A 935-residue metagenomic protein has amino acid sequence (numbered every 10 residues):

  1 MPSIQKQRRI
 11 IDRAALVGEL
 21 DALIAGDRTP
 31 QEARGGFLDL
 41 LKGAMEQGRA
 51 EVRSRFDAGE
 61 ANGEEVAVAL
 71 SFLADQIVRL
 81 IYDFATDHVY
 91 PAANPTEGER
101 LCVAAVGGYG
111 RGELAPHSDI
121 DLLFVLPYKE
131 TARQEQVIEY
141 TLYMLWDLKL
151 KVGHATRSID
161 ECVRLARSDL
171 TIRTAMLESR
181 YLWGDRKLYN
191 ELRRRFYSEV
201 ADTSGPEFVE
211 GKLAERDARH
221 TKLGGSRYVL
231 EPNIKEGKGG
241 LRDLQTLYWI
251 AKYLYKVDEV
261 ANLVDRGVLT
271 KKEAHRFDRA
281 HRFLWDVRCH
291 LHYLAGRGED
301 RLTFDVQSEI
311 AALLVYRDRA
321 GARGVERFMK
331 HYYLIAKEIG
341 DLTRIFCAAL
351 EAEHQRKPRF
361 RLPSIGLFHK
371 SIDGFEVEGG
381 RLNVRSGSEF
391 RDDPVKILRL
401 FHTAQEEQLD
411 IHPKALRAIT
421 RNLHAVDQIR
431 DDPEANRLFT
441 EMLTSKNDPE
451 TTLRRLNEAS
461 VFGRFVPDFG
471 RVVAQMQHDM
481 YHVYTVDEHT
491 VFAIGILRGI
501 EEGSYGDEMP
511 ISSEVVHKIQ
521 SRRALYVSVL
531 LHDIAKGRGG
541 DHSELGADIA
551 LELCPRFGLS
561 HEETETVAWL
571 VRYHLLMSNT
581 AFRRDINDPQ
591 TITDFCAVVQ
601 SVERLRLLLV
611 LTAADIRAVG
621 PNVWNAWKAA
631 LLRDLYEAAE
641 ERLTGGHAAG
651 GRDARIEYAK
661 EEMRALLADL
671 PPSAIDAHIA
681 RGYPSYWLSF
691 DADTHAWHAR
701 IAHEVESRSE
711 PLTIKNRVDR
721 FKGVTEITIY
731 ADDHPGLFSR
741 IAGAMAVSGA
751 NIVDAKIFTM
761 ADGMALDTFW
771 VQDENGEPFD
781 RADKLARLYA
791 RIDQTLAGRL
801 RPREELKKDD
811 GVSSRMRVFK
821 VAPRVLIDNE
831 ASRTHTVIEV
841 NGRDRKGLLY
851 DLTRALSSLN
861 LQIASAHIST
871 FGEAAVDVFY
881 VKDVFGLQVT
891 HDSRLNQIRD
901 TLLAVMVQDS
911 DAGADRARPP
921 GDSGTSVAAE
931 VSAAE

Functional and structural regions predicted by a protein language model:
M1-A105, G112-L114, S118-H482, L551: Non-catalytic interface/linker regions that flank or bridge core catalytic/transmembrane domains
S71-V89, A93, F492-G503, G736 (+2 more regions): A short, contiguous, amphipathic alpha-helix enriched in charged residues
D83, D87, G499-E514, D533-K536 (+4 more regions): Conserved helix-loop functional segments at active or binding sites
T86-E99, A155, H412-A415, R455 (+5 more regions): Acidic/histidine metal-binding catalytic segments
G98-A104, G110-L114, S118-I120, L362-R385 (+8 more regions): Active-site-adjacent "gating/activation" loops or surface patches in catalytic cores
R111-V137, D265, F277-R279, F283-W285 (+2 more regions): Divalent metal-dependent catalytic cores for phosphoryl transfer on phosphate-bearing substrates
F283-L284, R323-L382, T451, A459 (+1 more regions): Regulatory modules associated with amino-acid/nitrogen control
